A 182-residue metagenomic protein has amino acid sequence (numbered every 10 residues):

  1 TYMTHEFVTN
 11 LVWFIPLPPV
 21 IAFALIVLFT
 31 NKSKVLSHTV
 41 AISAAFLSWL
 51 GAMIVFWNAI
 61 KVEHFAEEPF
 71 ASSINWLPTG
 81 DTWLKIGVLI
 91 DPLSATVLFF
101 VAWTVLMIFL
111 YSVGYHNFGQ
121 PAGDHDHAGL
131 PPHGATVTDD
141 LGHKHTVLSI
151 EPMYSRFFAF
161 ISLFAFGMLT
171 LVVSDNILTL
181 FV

Functional and structural regions predicted by a protein language model:
Y2-L11, F29-A159: Transmembrane helix-loop-helix hairpins at membrane boundaries of multipass inner-membrane proteins
W13, T96, L169, L178-L180: Beta-sheet entry/capping signal
P16, V20, F158-A165: Generic alpha-helical secondary structure signal
P16-N31: N-terminal signal-anchor/start-transfer transmembrane helix
L17, S43-F46, L163, V182: Hydrophobic residues within alpha-helical transmembrane segments of multi-pass solute transporters/permease subunits
P19, D91, I161, L171-V172 (+1 more regions): Functional transmembrane alpha-helices
A24-L28, F166-V173: Alpha-helical transmembrane segments of multipass membrane proteins
M153-F157, G167, D175: Transmembrane-helix bundle of Major Facilitator Superfamily
